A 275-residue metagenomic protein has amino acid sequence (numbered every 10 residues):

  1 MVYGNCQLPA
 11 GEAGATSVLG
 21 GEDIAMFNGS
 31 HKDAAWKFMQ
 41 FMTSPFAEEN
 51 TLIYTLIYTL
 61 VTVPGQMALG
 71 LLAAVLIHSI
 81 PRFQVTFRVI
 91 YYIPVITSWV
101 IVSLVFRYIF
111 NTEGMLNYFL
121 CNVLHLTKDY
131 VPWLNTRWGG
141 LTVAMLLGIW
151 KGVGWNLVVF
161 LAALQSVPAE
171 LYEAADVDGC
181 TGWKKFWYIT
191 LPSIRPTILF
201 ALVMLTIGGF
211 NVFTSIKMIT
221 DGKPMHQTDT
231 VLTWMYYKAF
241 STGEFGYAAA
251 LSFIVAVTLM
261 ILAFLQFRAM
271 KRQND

Functional and structural regions predicted by a protein language model:
M1-K37: Extracytoplasmic/periplasmic substrate-binding proteins
Q40, E48-D275: A structural signal for multi-pass alpha-helical bundles of membrane permease subunits that mediate small-molecule
S44: Glycine-rich, acidic and aromatic/proline-enriched surface loops and short helix-turn segments that act as binding
